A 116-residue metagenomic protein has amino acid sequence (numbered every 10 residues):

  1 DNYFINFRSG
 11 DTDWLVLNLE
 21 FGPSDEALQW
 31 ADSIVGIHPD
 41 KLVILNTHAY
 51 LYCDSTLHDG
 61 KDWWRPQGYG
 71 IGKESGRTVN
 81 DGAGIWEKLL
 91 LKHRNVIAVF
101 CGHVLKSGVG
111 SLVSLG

Functional and structural regions predicted by a protein language model:
D1-W30, G36-L42, Q67-G70, V109-G116: Extended active-site neighborhood of metal-dependent phosphoesterases/phosphodiesterases
E20-G22, Y50, H103-S107: Catalytic metal-binding/acid-base residues of hydrolase active sites
A31, L45, H103: Divalent metal-coordination and catalytic microenvironments
V35, H58, I97-V99: Predominantly extracellular/lumenal beta-strand repeat domains
H38-G60: Short acidic, glycine-rich surface-loop motifs adjacent to enzyme active sites
C53-T78: Acidic/histidine-rich helix-loop elements that form or flank divalent-metal/phosphate-binding sites at the catalytic
G70, S75-G116: Conserved beta-sheet core of the metallophosphoesterase superfamily
